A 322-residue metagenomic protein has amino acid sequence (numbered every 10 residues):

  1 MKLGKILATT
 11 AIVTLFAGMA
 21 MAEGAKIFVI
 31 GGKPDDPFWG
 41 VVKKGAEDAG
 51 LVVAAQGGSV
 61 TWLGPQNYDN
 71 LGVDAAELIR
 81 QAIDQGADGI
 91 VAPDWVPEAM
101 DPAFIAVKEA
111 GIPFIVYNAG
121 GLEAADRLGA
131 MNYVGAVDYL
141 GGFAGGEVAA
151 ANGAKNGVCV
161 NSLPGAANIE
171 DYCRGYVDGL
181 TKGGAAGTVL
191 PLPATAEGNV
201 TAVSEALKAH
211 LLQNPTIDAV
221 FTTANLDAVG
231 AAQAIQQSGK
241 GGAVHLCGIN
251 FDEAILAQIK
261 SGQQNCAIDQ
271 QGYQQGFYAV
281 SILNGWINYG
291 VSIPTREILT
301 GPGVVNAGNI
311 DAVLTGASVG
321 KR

Functional and structural regions predicted by a protein language model:
F16-A22: Sec/Tat signal peptide C-region and signal peptidase I cleavage site
K26-V53, V60-A76, P93-P97, L163-D171 (+1 more regions): Extracytoplasmic "Venus flytrap"
F38-V53, D74, G141-G145, A167-T188 (+5 more regions): Short, solvent-exposed amphipathic alpha-helices that sit in or adjacent to ligand/effector-binding or catalytic
V52-D69, V158-C159, L180-V200: Short beta-strand elements in bilobed, periplasmic/extracellular small-molecule ligand-binding domains
A75, N132-G157, D171, T201-S204 (+2 more regions): Hydrophobic alpha-helical segments within soluble ligand-binding/sensing domains
R80, D88-E109, Y176, A196-Q258: Hydrophobic alpha-helical
P97-E98, P102-L140, A154, N250-N265 (+1 more regions): Flexible loop/hinge segments that line or gate small-molecule binding clefts
P164, N168, L180-G183, G187-T188 (+1 more regions): Hinge/cleft segment of the Venus flytrap/periplasmic-binding protein
